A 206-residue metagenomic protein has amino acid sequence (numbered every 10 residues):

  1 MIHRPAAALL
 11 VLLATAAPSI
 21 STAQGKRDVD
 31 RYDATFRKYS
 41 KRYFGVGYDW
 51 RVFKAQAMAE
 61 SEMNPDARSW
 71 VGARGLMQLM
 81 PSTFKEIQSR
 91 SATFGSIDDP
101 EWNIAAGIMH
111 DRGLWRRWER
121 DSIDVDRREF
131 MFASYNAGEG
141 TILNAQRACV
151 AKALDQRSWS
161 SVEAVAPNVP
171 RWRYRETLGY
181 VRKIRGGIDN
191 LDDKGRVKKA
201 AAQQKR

Functional and structural regions predicted by a protein language model:
M1-F44, P65, R90, Q204-R206: N-terminal export signals and maturation junctions of secreted/periplasmic proteins
S21-A34, S82-M109, G113-R206: Non-catalytic cell-wall polysaccharide-engagement segments
R31, Y48-F53, M58, V71-R74 (+1 more regions): Extracytoplasmic
S40-Y48, R120-D121: Short, charged helix-capping/linker segments at alpha-helix termini
Y43-V46, A59, I87: Residues at alpha-helix termini
M58-L76, M80-T83, G138, I184: Cell-wall polysaccharide-cleaving catalytic domain and substrate-binding groove, primarily in peptidoglycan/chitin
